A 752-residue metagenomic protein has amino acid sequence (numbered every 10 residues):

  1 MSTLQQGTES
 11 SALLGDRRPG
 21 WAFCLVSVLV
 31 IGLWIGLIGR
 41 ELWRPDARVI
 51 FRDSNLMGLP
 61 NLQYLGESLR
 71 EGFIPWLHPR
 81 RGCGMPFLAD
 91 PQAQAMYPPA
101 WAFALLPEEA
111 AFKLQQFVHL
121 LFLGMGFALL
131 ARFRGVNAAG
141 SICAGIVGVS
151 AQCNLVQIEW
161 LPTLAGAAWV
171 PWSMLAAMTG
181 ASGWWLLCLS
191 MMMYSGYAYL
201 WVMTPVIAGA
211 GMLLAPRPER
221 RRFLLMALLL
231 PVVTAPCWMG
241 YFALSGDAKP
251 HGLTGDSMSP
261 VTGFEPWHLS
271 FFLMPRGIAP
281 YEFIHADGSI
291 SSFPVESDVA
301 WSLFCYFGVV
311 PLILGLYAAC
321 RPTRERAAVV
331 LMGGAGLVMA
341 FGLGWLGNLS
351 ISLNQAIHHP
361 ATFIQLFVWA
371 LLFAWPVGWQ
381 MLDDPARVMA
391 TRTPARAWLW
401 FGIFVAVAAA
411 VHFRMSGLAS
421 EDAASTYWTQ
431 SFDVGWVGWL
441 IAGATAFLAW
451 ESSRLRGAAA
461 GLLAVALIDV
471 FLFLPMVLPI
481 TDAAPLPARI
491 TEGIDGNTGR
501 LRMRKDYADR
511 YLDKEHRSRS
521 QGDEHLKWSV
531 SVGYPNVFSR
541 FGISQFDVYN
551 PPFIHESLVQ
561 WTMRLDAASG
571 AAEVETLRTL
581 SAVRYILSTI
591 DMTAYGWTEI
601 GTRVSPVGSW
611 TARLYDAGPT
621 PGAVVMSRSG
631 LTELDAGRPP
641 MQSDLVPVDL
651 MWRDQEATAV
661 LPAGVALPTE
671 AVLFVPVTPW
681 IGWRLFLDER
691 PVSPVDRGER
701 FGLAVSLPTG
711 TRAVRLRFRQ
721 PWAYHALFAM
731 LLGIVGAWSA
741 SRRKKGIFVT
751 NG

Functional and structural regions predicted by a protein language model:
S2-L4, G746-G752: Short, charged juxtamembrane terminal tails flanking transmembrane helices
T3-L661, E670-G682: Conserved luminal/periplasmic juxtamembrane motif of membrane-embedded glycan-processing enzymes
L13, G58, T632-F748: Active-site-proximal, structured, solvent-exposed surfaces of multi-pass membrane proteins that position macromolecular
A386, G496, R743-K744, T750: Generic cytosolic/nucleocytoplasmic N-terminal low-complexity/intrinsically disordered segments
